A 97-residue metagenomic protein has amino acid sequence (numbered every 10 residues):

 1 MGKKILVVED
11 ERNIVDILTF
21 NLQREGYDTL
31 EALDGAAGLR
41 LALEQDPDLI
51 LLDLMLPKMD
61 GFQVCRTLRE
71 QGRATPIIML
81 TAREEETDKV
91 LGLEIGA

Functional and structural regions predicted by a protein language model:
M1-A97: N-terminal/domain-start alpha-helical segments
